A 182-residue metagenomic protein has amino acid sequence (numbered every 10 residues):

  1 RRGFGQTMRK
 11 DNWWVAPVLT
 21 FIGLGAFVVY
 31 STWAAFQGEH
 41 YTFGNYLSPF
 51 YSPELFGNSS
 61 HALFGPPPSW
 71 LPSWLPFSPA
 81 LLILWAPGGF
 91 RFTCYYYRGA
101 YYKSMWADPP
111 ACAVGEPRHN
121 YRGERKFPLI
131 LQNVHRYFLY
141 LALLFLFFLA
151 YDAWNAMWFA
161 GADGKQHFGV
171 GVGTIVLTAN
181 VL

Functional and structural regions predicted by a protein language model:
R1-L182: Membrane-embedded alpha-helical bundles that constitute the cytochrome b-like, heme-associated redox core of multi-pass
